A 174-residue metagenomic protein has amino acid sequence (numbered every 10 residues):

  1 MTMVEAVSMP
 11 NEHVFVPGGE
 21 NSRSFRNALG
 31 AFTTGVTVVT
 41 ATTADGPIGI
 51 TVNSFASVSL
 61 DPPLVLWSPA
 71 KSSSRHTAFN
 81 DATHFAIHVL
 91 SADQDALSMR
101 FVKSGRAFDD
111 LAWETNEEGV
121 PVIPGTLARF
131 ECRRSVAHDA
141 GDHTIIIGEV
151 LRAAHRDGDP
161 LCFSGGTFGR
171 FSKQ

Functional and structural regions predicted by a protein language model:
T2-Q174: Basic, polyanion-binding surface patches
